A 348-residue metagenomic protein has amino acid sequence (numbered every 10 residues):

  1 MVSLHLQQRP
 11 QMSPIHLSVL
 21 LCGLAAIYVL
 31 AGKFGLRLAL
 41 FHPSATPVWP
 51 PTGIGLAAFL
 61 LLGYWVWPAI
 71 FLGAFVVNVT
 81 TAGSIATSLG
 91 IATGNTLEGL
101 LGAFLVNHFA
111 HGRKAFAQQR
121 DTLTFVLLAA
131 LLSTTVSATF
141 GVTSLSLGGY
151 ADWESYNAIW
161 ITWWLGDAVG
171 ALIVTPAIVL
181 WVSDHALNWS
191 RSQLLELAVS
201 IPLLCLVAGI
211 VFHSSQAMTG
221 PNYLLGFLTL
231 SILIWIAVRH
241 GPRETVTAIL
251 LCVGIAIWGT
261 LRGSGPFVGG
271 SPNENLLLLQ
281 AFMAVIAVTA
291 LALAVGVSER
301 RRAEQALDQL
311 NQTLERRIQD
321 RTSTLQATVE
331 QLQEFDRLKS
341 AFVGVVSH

Functional and structural regions predicted by a protein language model:
V2-P47, G53-E154, T175-F227, S231-A248 (+2 more regions): Short helix-perturbing small/polar motifs within transmembrane alpha-helices
L56, I159-W160, I234, L332 (+1 more regions): A generic hydrophobic-helix recognition signal that picks specific residues within alpha-helical hydrophobic
E98, F140, G170, M283 (+3 more regions): Hydrophobic side chains within alpha-helical segments
E98, G102, A158-V174: Alpha-helical transmembrane segments that form the membrane-embedded catalytic/substrate-binding core of multi-pass
A290, A294-V297, R301-E304, D308-N311 (+2 more regions): Amphipathic coiled-coil signal-coupling helices
Q312-E315, Q319-D320, Q326-H348: Primarily the dimerization/phosphotransfer
